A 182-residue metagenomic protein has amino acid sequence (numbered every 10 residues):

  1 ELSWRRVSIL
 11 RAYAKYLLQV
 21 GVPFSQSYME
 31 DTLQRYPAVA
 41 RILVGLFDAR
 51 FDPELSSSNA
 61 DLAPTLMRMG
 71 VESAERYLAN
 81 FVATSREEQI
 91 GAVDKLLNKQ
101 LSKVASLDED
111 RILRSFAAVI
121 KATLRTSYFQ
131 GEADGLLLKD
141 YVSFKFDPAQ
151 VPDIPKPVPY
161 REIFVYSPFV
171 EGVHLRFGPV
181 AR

Functional and structural regions predicted by a protein language model:
E1-R182: Extended, well-ordered protein cores
